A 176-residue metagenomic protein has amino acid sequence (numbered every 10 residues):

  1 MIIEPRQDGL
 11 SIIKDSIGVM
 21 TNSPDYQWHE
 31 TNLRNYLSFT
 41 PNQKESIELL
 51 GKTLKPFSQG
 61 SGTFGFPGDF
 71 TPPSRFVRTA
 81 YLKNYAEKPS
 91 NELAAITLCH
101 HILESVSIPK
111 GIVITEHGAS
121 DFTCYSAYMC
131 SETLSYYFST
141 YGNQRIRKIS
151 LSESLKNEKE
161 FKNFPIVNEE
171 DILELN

Functional and structural regions predicted by a protein language model:
M1-H29: Structured, non-membrane catalytic/scaffold regions adjacent to prosthetic-group chemistry
V19-N176: C-terminus-biased signal that marks the final domain/tail of proteins
